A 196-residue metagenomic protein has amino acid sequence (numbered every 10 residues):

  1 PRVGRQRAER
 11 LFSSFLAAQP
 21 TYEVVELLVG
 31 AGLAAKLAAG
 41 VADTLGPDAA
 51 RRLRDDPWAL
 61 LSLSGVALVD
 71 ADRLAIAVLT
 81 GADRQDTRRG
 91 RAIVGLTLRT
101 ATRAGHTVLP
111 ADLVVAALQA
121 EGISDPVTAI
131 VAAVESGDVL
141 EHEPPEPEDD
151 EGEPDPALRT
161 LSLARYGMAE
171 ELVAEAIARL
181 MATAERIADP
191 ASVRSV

Functional and structural regions predicted by a protein language model:
P1-R159: Accessory alpha-helical DNA-binding modules that contact the DNA backbone or grooves
A120, S124-V127, E148-V196: ASCE P-loop NTPase motor cores of helicases and related translocases
